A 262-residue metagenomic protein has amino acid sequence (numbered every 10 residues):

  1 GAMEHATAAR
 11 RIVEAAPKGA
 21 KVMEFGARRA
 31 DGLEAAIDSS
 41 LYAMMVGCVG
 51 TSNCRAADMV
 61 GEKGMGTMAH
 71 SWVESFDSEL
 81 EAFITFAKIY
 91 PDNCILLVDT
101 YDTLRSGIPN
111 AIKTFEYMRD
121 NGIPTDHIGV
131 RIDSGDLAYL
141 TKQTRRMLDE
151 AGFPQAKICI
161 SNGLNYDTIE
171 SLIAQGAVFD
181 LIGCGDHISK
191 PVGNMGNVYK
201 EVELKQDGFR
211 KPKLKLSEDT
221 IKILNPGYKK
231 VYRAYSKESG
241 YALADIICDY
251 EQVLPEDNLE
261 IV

Functional and structural regions predicted by a protein language model:
G1-A151, Y166-T168, A174: Buried, small/hydrophobic-residue-enriched core segments of structured protein domains
L97-D99, R131-G135, C159-S161, I182-H187: Generic beta-strand/beta-sheet core signal
I128, A156-K157: Short beta-alpha connecting loops at secondary-structure transitions that line or flank enzyme active sites
R146-A151, A156, L164-V262: Gly/Ser/Thr/Ala-enriched C-terminal appendages of enzymes
